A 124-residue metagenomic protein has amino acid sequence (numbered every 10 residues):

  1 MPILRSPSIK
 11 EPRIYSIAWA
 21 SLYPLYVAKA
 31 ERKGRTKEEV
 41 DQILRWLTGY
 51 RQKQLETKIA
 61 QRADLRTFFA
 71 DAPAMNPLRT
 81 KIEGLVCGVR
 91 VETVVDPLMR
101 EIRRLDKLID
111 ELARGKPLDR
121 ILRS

Functional and structural regions predicted by a protein language model:
P2-S124: A charge-rich, low-complexity, intrinsically flexible signal that marks solvent-exposed coils, linkers, repeats
